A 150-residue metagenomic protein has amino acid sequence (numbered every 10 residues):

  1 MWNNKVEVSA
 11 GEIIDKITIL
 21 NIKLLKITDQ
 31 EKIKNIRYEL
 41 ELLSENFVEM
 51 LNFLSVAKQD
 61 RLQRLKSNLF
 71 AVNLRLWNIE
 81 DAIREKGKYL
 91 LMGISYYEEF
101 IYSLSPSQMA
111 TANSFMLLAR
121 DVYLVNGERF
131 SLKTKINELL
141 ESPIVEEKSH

Functional and structural regions predicted by a protein language model:
W2-H150: Anionic, Ser/Thr-rich low-complexity intrinsically disordered regions
